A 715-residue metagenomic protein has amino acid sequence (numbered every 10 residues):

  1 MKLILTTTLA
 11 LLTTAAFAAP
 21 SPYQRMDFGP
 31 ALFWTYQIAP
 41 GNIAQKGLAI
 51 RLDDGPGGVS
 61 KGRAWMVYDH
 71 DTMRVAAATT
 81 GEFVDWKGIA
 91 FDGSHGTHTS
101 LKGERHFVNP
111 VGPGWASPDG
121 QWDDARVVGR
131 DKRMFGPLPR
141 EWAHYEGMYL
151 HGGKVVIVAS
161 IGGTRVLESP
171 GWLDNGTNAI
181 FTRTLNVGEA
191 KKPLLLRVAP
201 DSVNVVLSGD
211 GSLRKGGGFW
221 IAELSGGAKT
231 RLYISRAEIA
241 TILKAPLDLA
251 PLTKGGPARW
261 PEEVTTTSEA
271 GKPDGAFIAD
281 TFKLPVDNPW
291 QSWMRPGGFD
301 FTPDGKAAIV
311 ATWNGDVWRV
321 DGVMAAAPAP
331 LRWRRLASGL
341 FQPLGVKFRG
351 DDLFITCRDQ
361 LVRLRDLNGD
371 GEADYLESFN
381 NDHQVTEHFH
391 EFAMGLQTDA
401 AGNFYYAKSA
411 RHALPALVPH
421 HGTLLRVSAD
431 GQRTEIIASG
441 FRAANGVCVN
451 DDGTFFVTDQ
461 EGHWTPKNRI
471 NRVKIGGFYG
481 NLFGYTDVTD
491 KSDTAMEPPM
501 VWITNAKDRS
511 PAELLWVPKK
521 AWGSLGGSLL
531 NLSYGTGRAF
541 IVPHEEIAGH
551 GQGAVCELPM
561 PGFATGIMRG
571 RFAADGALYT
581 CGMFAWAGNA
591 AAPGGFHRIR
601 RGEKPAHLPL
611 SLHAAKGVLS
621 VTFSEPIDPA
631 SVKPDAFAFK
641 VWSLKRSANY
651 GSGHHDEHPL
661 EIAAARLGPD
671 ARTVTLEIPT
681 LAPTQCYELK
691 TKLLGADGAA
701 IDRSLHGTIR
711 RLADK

Functional and structural regions predicted by a protein language model:
A18-T182, L195, A199, D210: Beta-strand-rich N-terminal accessory domains
A19-G47, A237-D280, P285, K715: N-terminal pre-domain segments of enzymes
F181-R183, G617-V621, V674: Structural beta-strand segments of beta-rich domains
N186-N204, L689: Surface-exposed beta-strand/loop patches in extracellular or lumenal glycoproteins
S202-V203, G209-R259: Extended acidic/polar, glycine-enriched regions that form or flank non-catalytic beta-rich accessory modules
D248, E603-L608, D628, A682 (+1 more regions): Acidic, Ser/Thr/Gly/Pro-rich low-complexity segments and short DxT(G/T)-type signature motifs
D248-A606, L610-S620, P629: Beta-propeller domains with acidic blade repeats across secreted/periplasmic ectodomains and cytosolic WD/CNH propellers
V621, P626-A663, L689-G695, R703-G707: Short, surface-exposed alpha-helix to beta-strand junction/turn motifs within ectodomains of secreted and cell-envelope
